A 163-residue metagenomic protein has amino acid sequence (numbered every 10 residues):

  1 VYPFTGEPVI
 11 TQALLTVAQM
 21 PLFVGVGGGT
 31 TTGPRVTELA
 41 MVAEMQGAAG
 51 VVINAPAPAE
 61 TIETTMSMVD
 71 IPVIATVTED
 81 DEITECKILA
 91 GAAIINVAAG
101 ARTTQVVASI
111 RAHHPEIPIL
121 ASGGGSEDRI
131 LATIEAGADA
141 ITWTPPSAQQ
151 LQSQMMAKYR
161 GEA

Functional and structural regions predicted by a protein language model:
P3, G47-A57, A93-V106, A136-K158: Glycine-rich phosphate-binding active-site loops on the catalytic face of alpha/beta enzymes
T5-T30, E60-D80, R102-E127, K158-A163: Alpha-helix-loop-beta-strand connector modules within alpha/beta enzyme cores
T11, P34-T37, V107, S153: Conserved strand-to-helix beginnings and helix N-cap segments that scaffold or border functional pockets
A13-L14, A132-I134, Q154: Short, aromatic/basic amphipathic alpha-helical patches
A18-P21, G47-A49, V69-P72, A90-I95 (+2 more regions): Glycine-enriched alpha-helix->loop->beta-strand junction motifs that scaffold or abut catalytic
L22-I53: Glycine/small-residue-rich loop that forms an oxyanion/phosphate-binding "nest" at active or ligand-binding sites
P34-A43, E82-A90, G125-W143: Catalytic cores of alpha/beta
I62, I83, L151: Short acidic/glycine-rich loop or secondary-structure boundary segments that cap or lie
